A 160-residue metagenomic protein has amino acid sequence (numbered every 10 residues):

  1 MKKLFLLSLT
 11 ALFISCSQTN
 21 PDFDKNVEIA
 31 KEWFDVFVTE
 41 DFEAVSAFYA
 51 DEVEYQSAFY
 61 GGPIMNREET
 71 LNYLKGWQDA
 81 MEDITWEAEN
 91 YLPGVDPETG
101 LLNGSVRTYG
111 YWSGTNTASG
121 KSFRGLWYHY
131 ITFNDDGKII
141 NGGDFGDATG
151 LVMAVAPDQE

Functional and structural regions predicted by a protein language model:
L4-F13: Sec-dependent N-terminal signal peptides
C16-E160: C-terminal and inter-domain tail/linker signature
